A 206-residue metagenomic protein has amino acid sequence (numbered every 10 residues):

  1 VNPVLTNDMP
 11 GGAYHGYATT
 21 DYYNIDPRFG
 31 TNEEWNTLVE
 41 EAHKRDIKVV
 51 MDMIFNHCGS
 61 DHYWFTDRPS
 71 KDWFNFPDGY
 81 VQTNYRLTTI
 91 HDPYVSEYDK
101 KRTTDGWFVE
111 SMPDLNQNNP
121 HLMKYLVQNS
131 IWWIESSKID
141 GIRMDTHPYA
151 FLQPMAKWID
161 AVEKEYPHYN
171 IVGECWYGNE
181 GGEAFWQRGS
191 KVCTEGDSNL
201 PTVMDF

Functional and structural regions predicted by a protein language model:
V1-D8, E34, E40-C58, Y85-S96 (+1 more regions): Glycine-rich, aromatic-flanked loop segments that form ligand/cofactor-binding clefts across common enzyme folds
V1-N32: Aromatic-lined carbohydrate-binding/catalytic grooves of carbohydrate-active enzymes
M9-T20, F55-K101, A184-V203: Aromatic- and acidic-residue-enriched segments that line the glycan-binding/catalytic groove of carbohydrate-active
T31-E34, L122: An acidic site on a long C-lobe helix of protein kinase domains
V39, H43, H57, H62-F65 (+4 more regions): Active-site-proximal helices and loops of the catalytic beta/alpha 8
W73-I142, T146-V172, W176: Polysaccharide-binding and catalytic clefts of secreted carbohydrate-active enzymes
